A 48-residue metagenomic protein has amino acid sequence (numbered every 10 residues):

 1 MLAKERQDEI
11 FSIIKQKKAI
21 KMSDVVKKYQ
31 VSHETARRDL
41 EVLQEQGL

Functional and structural regions predicted by a protein language model:
M1-Q30: Extreme N-terminal segment that seeds HTH/winged-HTH DNA-binding domains in transcriptional regulators
K21-L48: N-terminal helix-turn-helix
